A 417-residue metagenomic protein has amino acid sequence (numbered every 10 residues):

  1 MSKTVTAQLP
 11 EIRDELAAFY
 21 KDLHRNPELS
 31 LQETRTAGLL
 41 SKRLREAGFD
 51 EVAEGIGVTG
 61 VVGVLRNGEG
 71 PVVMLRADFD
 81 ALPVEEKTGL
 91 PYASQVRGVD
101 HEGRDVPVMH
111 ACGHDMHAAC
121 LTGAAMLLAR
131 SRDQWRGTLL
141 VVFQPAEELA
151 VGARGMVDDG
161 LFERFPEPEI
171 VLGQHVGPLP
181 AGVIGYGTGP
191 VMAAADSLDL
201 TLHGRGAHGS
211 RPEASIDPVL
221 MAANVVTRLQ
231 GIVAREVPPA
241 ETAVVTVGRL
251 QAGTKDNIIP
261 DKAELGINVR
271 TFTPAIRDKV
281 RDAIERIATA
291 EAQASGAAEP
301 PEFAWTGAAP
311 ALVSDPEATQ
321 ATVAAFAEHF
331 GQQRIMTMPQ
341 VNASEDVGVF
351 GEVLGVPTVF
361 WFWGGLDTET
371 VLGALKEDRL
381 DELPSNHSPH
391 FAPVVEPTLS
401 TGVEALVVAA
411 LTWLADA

Functional and structural regions predicted by a protein language model:
S2-H110, D115, A119-G123, L127-R136: Acidic/His- and Gly-rich active-site-bordering loop/insert found across diverse amide/peptide-bond hydrolases
I12-F19, Q32-L40, P71, V108 (+15 more regions): General structural feature for long, well-ordered alpha-helical segments within catalytic domains of soluble enzymes
L23, G63, L75, H114 (+8 more regions): Divalent metal-coordination and catalytic microenvironments
V61, L82-V84, G89-M109, D115-M116 (+2 more regions): Histidine/acidic-residue-rich, glycine-tolerant segments that coordinate divalent metal ions
V73, V142, I170-L172, P357-W361: Hydrophobic/aromatic beta-strand patches that form the interior of the parallel beta-sheet core in alpha/beta enzyme
M74-R76, E85, L198-L200, W361-G364: Non-cysteine beta-strand/loop elements that form the S-adenosyl-L-methionine
L220-A417: Metal-dependent amide/peptide-bond hydrolase catalytic core, centered on the "pita-bread" metallohydrolase fold
